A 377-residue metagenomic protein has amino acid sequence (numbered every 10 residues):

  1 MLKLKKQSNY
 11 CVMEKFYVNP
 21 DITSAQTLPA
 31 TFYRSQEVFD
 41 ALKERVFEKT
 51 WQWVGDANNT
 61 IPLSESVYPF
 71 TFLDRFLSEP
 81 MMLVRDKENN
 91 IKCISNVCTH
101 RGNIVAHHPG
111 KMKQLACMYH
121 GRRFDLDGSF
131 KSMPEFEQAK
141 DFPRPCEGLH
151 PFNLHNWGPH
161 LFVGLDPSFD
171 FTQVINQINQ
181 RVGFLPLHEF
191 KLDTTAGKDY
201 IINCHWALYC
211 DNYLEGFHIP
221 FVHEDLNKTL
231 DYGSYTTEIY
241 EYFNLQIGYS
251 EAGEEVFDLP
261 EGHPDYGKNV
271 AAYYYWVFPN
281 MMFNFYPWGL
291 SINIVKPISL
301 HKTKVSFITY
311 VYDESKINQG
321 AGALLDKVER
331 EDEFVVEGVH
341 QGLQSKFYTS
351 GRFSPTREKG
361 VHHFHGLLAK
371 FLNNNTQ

Functional and structural regions predicted by a protein language model:
M1-Y10: N-terminal amphipathic/basic-hydrophobic helices that include classical n-h-c signal peptides and signal-anchor
K3, T60-P167, Q173-N176: Rieske [2Fe-2S] iron-sulfur-binding domain
K5, N90, N96, H155-N156 (+1 more regions): C-terminal catalytic domain of Rieske-type non-heme iron oxygenases
K15-A30, F190-L192: Short, contiguous pre-domain boundary segments
A30-F76: Non-catalytic accessory segments flanking enzyme active sites
F47-W51, N103, H218: Generic structural signal for secondary-structure transition and capping sites
K49-G55, P62-S64, M133-Q138, Y274-P279: Short Pro/Gly-enriched beta-strand edge/turn motifs at strand-loop
V54, V105, F130, L226 (+1 more regions): Short clusters of hydrophobic/aromatic residues that line enzyme substrate/ligand-binding pockets
